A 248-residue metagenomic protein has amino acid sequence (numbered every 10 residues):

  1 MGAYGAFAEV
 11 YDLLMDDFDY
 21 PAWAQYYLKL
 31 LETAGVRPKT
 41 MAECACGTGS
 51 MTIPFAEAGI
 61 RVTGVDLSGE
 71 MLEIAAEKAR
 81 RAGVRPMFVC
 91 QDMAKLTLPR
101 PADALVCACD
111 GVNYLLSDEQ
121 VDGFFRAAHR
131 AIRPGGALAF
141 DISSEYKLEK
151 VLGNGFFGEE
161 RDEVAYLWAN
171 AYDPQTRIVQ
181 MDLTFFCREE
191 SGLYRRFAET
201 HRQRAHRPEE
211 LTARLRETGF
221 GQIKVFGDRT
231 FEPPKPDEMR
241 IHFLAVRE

Functional and structural regions predicted by a protein language model:
M1-K39: Conserved class I S-adenosyl-L-methionine
R37-G47: Conserved class I S-adenosyl-L-methionine
S50-K95: Class I SAM-dependent methyltransferase SAM/SAH-binding core
T97-A104: A short acidic, Gly/Pro-enriched loop at the edge of an enzyme's catalytic core that lines a small-molecule cofactor
A108-D110: Residues lining the SAM
D122-P134: A short glycine-rich, Lys/Arg-flanked "PGG" loop and its adjoining helix->strand segment in the class I
A139-T212: SAM-dependent methyltransferase
R202-E248: C-terminal lobe and adjacent flexible extensions of AdoMet/dcAdoMet transferase-like proteins
